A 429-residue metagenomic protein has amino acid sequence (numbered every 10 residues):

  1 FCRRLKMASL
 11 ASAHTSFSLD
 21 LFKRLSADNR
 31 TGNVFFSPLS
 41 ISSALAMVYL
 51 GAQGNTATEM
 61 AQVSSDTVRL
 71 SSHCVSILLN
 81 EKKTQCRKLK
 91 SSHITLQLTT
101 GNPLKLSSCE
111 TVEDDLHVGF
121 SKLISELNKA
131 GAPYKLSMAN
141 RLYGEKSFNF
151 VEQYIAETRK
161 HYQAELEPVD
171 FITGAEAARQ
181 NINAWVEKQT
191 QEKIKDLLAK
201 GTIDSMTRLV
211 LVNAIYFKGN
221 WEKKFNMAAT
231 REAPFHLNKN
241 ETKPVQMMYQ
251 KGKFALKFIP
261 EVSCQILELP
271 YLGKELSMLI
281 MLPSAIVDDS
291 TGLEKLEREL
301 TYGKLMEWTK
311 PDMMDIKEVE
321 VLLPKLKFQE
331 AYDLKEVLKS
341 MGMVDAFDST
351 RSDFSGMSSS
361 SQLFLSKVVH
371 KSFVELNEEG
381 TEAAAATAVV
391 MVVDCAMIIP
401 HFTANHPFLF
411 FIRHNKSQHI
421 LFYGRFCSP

Functional and structural regions predicted by a protein language model:
F1-A175, E382-A384, F426: Detector for small/aliphatic-rich hydrophobic stretches
S18, S263-I266, K371, N405-L409: Short glycine-rich loop/turn motifs
L39, M206-T207, A404: A generic structural signal for residues located within well-ordered alpha-helices of large catalytic or ligand-binding
L39, T202, T230, P283 (+2 more regions): An acidic- and aromatic-residue-enriched active-site/binding cleft used to recognize and process polar
S71-V75, P103-L293, L305-C395: Non-catalytic, conformational "gating/processing" segments within enzyme and secreted inhibitor domains
E299-T301, L305: Internal maturation/activation junctions in enzymes
S372, E378-P429: C-terminal soluble interaction/assembly domains
